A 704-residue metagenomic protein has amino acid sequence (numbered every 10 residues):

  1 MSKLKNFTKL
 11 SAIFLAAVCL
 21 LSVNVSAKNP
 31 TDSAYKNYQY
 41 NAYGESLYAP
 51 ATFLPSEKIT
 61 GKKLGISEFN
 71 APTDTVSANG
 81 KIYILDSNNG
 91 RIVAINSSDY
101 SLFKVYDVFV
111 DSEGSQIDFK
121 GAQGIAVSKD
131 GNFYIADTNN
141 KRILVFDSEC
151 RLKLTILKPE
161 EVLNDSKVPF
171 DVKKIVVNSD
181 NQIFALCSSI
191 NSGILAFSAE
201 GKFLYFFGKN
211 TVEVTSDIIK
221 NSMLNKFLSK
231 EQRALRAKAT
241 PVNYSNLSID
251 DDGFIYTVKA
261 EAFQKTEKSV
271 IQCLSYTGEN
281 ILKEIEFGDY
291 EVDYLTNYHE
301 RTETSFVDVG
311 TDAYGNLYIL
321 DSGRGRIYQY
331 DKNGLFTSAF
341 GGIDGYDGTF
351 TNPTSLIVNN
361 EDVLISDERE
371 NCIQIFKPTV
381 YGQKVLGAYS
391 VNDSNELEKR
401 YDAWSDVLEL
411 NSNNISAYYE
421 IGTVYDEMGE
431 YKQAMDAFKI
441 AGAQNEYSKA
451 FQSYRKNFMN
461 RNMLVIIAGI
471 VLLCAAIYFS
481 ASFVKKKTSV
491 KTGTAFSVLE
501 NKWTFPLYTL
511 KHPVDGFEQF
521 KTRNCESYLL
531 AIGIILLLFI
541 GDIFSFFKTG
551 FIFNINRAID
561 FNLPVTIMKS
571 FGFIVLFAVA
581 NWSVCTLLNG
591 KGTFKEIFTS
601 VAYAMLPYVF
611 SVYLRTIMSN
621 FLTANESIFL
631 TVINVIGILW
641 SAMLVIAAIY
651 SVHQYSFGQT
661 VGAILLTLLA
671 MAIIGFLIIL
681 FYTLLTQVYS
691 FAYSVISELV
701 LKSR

Functional and structural regions predicted by a protein language model:
L15-V23: Hydrophobic core
K28-Y425, I559: Eukaryotic scaffold repeat domains enriched in small/polar residues
N414-S416, G442-N457: Boundary/linker segments of alpha-helical solenoid repeat arrays
D426-S448, A475-I477: TPR/TPR-like (Sel1-like) alpha-helical repeat modules
M459-F483: Selective detector of the "anchor" transmembrane alpha-helix that sits immediately C-terminal
A495-K595: Selected alpha-helical membrane-embedding segments in polytopic membrane proteins
P564-M568, F577-I679, L684: Hydrophobic alpha-helical transmembrane segments and adjacent short intramembrane/lumenal linkers of inner/organellar
L677-R704: Juxtamembrane boundary at the C-terminal end of a transmembrane helix
